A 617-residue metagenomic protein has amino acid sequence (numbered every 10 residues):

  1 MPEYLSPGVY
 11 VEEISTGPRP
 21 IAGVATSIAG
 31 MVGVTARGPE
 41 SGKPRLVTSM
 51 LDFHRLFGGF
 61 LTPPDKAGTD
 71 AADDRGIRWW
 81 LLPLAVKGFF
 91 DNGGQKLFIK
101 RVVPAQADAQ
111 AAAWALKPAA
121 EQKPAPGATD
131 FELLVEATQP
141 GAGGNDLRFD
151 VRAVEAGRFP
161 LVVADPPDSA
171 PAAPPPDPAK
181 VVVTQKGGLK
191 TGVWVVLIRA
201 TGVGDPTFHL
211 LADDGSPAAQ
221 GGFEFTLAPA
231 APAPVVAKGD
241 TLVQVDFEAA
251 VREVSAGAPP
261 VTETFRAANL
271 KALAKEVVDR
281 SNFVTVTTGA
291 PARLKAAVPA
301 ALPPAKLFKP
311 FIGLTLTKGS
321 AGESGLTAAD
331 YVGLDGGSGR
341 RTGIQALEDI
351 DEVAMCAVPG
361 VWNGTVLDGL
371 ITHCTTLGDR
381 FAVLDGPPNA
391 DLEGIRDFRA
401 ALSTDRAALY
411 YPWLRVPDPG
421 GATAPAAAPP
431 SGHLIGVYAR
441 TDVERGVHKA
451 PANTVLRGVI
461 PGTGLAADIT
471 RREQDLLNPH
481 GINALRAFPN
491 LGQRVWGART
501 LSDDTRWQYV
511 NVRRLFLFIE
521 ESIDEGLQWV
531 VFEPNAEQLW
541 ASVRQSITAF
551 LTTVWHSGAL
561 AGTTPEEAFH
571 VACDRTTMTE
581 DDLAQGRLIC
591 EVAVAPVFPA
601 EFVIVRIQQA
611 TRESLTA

Functional and structural regions predicted by a protein language model:
M1-A113, A120, D130-P140, V203-G204 (+2 more regions): Structured, hydrophobic secondary-structure cores that serve as assembly/anchoring elements
G42-R45, S169, P176-A179, G192-V193 (+4 more regions): Glycine-centered loop/turn motifs
W114-E136, A142-P229: Autoprocessing Asn-cyclization modules and mimics
A128-F131, L189-T191, K238-E248, L588: A short, compositionally biased
G157-V162, K271-V277, R612-A617: Short, cationic low-complexity segments
T201-R293: Small/polar beta-strand repeat architecture
G289-R340: Long, low-complexity, polar/charged, intrinsically disordered or flexibly structured peripheral segments
